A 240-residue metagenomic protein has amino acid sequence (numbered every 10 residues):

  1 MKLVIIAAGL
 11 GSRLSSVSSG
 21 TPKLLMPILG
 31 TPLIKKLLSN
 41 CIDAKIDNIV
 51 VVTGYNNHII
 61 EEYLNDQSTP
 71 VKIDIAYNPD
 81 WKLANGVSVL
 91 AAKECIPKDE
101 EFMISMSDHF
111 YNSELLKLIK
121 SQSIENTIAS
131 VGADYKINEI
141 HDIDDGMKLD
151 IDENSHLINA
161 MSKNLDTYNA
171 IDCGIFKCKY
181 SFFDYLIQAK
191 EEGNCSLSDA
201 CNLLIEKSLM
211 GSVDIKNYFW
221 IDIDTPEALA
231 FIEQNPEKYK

Functional and structural regions predicted by a protein language model:
M1-L3, N169-K240: Conserved alpha/beta core of the MobA/IspD/sugar-nucleotide pyrophosphorylase nucleotidyltransferase superfamily
M1-S19, L209: N-terminal nucleotide-binding beta1-loop-alpha1 segment
K2-I5, T31-E101, E192: Conserved N-terminal catalytic core of the sugar/cofactor nucleotidyltransferase
R13, I59-E62, N85, E114 (+2 more regions): Phosphate- and divalent-cation-binding pockets in alpha/beta enzyme and binding domains that engage nucleotide-derived
G20-K35: Short catalytic helix/loop segments, enriched in acidic residues and glycine and frequently bearing histidine
L24, K72-D74, L209-G211: Conserved beta-strand segments of alpha/beta enzyme cores
E61, S68-M147: Conserved beta-loop-beta/alpha segment of the NTase-like Rossmann-fold superfamily that binds/positions NTPs
N112-E191: Conserved core of the sugar-phosphate nucleotidyltransferase
